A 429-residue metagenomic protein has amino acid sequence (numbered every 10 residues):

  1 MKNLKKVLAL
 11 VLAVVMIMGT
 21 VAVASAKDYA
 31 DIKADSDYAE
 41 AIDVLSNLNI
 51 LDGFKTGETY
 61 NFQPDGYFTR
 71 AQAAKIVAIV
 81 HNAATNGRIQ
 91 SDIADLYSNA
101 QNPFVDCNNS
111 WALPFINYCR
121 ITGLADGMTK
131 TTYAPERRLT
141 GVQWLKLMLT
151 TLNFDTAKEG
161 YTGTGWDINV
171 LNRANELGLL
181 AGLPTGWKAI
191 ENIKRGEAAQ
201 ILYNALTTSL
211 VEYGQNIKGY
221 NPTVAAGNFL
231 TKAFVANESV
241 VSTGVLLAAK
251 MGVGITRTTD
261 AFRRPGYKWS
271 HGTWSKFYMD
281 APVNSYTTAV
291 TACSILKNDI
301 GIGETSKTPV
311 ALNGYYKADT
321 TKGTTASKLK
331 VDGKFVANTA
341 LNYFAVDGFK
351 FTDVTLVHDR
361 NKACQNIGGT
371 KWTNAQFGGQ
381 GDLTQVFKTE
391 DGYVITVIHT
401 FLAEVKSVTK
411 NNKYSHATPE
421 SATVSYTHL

Functional and structural regions predicted by a protein language model:
K2-K330, K334-F335, G379: N-terminal propeptides
Y29-D35, F401-Y414: Disulfide-bonded cysteine-rich modules in secreted/extracellular proteins, activating on the conserved Cys frameworks
A318-S327, G333-H358: C-terminal or otherwise distal, non-catalytic regulatory regions appended to signaling enzyme catalytic cores
G369-T384: Short nucleic-acid-contacting surface segments enriched for D/E, G, S/T with interspersed K/R
G392-T400: OB-fold/S1-family single-stranded nucleic acid-binding modules
A417-A422: Short aromatic-glycine-enriched beta-strand elements
T427-H428: Conserved small/polar residues in nucleotide/adenosyl-binding loops
